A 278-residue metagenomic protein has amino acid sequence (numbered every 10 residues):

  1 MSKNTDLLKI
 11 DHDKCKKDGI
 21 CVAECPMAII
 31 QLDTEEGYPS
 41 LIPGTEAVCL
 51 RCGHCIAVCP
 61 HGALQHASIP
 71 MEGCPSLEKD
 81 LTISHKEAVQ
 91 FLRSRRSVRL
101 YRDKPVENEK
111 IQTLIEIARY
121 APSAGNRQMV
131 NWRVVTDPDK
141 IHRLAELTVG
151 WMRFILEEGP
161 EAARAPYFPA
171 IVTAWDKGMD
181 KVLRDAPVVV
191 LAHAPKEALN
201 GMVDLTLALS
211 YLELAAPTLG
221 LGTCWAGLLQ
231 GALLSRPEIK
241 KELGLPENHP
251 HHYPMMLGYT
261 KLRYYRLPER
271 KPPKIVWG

Functional and structural regions predicted by a protein language model:
M1, E46-W132: Flanking helices and flexible, charged tails adjoining ferredoxin-like Fe-S electron-transfer domains in multi-subunit
M1-Q31, L81, L92: Ferredoxin-type iron-sulfur electron-transfer modules and their immediate structural context
S2, A124-R127, K181-R184, L245-H249 (+1 more regions): Solvent-exposed alpha-helices and their adjacent loops that cap or buttress functional pockets in soluble metabolic
K16, T113-A118, V188-V190, P195-K241 (+1 more regions): Small-aliphatic-rich amphipathic alpha-helix that forms the alpha element of a beta-alpha
I20-Y38, H54-M71: Iron-sulfur cluster-binding cysteine motifs and their immediate structural context in ferredoxin-like electron-transfer
E36-L50: Short linker/helix segments within small regulatory modules
V134-L205: Glycine/small-residue-rich phosphate/adenosyl-binding loop
T173-K177, L245-G278: C-terminal helix-cap and adjacent tail motif
